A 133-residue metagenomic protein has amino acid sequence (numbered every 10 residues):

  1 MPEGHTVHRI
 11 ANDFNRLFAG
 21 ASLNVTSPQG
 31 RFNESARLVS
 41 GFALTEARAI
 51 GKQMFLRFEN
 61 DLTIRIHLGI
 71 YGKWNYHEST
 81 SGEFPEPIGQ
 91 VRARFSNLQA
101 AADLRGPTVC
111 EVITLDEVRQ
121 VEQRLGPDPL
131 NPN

Functional and structural regions predicted by a protein language model:
M1-N33: Extreme N-terminus nucleophile/cap motif
H8, F14, F18, F58 (+3 more regions): Tryptophan-centered motif/residue detector
I10-D13, L17, T26, L38 (+3 more regions): Residues that form generic nucleotide/phosphate-binding pockets
A21-Q53: An N-terminal domain-cap segment
A43, K52, L62, G89-V91: Residue-level marker for the onset of beta-strands and adjacent loop->beta junctions in well-ordered domains
M54-F58, A93-F95: Generic recognition of long tandem-repeat/solenoid scaffolds
I64-N133: Phosphate/anion-contacting hairpin/loop surfaces
